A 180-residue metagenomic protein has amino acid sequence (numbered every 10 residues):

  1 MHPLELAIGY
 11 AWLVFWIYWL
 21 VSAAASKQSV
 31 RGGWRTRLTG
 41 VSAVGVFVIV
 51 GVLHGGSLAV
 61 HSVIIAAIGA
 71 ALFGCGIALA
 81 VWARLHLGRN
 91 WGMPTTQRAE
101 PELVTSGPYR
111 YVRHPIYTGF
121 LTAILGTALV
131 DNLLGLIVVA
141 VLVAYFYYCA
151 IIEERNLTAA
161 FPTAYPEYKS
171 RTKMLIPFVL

Functional and structural regions predicted by a protein language model:
M1-R98, E102-T105, T122-L180: Membrane-anchoring alpha-helices and their flanking helix-loop junctions
S106, R110-T118: Histidine-centered phosphotransfer motif of kinases
